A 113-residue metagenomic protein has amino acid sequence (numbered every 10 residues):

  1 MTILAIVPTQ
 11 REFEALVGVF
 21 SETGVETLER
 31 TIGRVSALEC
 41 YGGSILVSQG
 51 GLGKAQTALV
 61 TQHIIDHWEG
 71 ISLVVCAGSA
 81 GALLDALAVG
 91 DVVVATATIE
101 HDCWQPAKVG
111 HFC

Functional and structural regions predicted by a protein language model:
M1-C113: Metabolite-binding pocket within alpha/beta catalytic cores that recognizes anionic/polar moieties
